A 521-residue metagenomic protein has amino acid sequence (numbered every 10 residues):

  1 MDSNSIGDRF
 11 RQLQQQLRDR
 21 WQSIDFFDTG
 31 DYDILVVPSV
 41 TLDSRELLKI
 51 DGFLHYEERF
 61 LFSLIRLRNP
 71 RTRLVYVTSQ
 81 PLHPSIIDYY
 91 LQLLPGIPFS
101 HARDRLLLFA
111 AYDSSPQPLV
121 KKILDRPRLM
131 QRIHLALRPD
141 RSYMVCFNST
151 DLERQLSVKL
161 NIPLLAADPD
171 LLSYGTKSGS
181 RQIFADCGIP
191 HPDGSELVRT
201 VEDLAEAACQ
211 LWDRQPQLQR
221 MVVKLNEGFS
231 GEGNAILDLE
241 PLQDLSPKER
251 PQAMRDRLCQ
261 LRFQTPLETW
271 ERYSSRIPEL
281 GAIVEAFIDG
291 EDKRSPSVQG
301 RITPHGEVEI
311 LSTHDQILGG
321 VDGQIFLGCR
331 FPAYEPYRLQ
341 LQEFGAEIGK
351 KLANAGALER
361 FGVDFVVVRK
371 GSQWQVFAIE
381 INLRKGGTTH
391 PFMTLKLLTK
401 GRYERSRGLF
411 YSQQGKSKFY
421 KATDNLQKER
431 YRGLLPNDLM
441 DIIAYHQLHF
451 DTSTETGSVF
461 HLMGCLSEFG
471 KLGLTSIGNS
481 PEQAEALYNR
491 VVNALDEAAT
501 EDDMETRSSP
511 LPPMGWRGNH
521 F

Functional and structural regions predicted by a protein language model:
M1-G175: ATP-binding N-terminal substructure of ATP-dependent carboxylate-amine bond-forming enzymes
L48, D88, L156-K159, E232-L239 (+3 more regions): Short acidic, glycine/serine/threonine-rich loops at helix termini
N148-S149, V198, E227-F229, A286-D289 (+5 more regions): Short, flexible loop/turn elements at secondary-structure junctions
D170-G281, F331-Q342: Active-site nucleotide/adenylate-binding loops and adjacent lid/helix of ATP-dependent enzymes
D238-L242, I302-E307, V368-S372: Short acidic-glycine loop/turn motifs at beta-strand connectors
T269-D292, I310, D322-Q373, S412-L448: A long amphipathic alpha-helix within ATP-dependent nucleotide-binding catalytic cores
L318-G319, A378-F392: Glycine-rich phosphate/pyrophosphate-binding beta-alpha loops
K400-F521: Peripheral (often C-terminal) accessory segments that flank ATP-dependent C-N-forming ligase machineries
